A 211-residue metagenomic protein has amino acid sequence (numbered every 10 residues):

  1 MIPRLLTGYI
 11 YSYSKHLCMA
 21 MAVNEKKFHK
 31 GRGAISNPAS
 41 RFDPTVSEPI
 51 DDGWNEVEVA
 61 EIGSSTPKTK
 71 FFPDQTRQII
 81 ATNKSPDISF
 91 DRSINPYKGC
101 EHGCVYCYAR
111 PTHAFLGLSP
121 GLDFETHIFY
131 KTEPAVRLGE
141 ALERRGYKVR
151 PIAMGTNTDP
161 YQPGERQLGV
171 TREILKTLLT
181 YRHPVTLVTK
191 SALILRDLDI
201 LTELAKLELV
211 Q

Functional and structural regions predicted by a protein language model:
I2-S93: Flexible, acidic/Gly-rich N-terminal and inter-domain linker regions that tether and position cofactor-handling modules
I62-Y97, V105-Q211: Conserved Radical SAM active-site core
H102: Basic (Lys/Arg-enriched) interaction patch that binds polyanionic ligands
